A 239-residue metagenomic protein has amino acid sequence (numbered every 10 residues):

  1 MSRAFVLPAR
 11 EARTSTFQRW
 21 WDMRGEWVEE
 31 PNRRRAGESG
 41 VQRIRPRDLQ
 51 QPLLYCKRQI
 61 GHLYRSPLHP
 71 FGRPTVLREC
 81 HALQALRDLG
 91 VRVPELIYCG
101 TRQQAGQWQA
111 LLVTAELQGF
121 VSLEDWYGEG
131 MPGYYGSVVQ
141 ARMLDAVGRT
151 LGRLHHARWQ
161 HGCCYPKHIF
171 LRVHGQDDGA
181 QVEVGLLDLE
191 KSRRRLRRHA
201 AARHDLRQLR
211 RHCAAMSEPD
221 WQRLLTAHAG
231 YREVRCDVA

Functional and structural regions predicted by a protein language model:
M1-S15, T101, V138, H155-H156 (+2 more regions): Soluble, non-transmembrane catalytic domains of enzymes that act on hydrophobic metabolites at membranes
Q18-L123, G152, H156: Conserved ATP-binding subdomain of kinase catalytic cores across diverse folds
A36, P74-R78, V139-A146, D220: Soluble or luminal CAZymes and related metallo-dependent hydrolases
V41-P46, L54-Y55, R149-R194: Active-site acidic catalytic loop and adjacent metal/ATP-binding pocket of ATP-dependent phosphoryl transfer enzymes
G61-S66, E129-Y134, D188-E190, A202-R207: Short glycine/proline- and charge-enriched loop/turn segments that cap or connect secondary-structure elements
H69-V76, G133, S137-Q140, H199: Flexible, glycine- and charge-enriched loops at secondary-structure boundaries
A82-R92, F120, E124-G162, P166-K167: Conserved kinase catalytic-core helix
D178-A239: C-lobe/activation-segment region of protein kinase-like
